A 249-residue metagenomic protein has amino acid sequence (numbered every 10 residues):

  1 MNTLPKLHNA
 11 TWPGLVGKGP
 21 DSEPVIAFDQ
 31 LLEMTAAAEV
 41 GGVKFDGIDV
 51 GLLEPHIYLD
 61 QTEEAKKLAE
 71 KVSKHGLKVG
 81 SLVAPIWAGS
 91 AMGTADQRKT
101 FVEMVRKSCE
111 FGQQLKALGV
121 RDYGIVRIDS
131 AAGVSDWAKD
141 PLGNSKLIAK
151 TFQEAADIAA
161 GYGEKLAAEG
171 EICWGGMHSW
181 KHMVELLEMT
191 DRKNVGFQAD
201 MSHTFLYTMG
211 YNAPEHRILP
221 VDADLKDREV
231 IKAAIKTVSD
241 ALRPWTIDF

Functional and structural regions predicted by a protein language model:
M1-D122, L142-K146, K150-A160, R192-G196 (+3 more regions): N-terminal pre-domain/capping segments
A10-G14, V50-P55, A84-W87, A131-G133 (+3 more regions): Active-site beta-loop-alpha junctions enriched in small/polar residues
E23, L147, W174-R192: Short, motif-level signal for alpha-helix interfacial/capping segments enriched in acidic residues and aromatics/proline
Y58-L59, I172-E185, H203-P214, P220-I235: Active-site glycine- and acidic-residue-rich loops that bind and position anionic ligands or nucleotide-like cofactors
G112-P141, Y162-C173: Active-site groove signature of glycoside hydrolases
L166, F197-Q198: Residue-level marker for buried hydrophobic side chains located in beta-strands that build the well-ordered beta-sheet
